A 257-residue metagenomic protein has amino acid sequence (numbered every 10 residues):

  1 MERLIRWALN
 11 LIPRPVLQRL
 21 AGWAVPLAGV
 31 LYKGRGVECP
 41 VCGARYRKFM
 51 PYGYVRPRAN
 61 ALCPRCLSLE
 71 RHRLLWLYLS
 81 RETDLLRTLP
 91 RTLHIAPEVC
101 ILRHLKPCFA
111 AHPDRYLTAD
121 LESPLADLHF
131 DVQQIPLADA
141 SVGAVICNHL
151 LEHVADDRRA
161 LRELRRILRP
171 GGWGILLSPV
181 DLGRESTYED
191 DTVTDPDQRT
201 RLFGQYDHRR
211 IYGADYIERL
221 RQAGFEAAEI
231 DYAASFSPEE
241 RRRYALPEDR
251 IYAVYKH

Functional and structural regions predicted by a protein language model:
E2-P136, D231, S237-A253, H257: Conserved N-terminal segment of class I S-adenosyl-L-methionine
E2-R3, V25-V37, A155-L164, R169-H257: S-adenosyl-L-methionine-dependent methyltransferase catalytic module, highlighting the catalytic core
L125, P136-D139, V154-R158: Activation segment
V142-G143: Local beta-strand N-terminus motif with an aromatic residue
I146: A conserved beta-strand element that flanks and buttresses the S-adenosyl-L-methionine
H149-H153: Short catalytic micro-motifs in class I SAM-dependent methyltransferases
